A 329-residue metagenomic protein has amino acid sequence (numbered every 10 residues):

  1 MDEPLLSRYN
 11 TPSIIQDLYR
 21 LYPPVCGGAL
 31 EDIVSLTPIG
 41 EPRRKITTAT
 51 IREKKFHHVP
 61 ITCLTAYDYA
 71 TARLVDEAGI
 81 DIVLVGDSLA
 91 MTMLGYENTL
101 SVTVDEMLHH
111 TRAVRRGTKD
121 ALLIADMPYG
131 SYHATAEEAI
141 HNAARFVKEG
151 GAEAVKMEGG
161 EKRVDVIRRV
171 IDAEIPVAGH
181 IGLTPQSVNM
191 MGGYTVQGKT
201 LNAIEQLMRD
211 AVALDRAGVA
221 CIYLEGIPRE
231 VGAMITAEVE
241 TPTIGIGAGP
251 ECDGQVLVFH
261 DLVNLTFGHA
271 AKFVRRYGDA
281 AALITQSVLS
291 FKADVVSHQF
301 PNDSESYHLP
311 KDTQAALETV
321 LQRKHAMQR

Functional and structural regions predicted by a protein language model:
Y9, S13-Y22: Short, positively charged and aromatic/hydrophobic N-terminal segments
E31-I39, I46-I51, I61-L100, V104-A125 (+4 more regions): Alpha/beta enzyme core
F56-V59: Short glycine-enriched loop/turn motifs at secondary-structure junctions
Y277-A282, S304-Y307: Short, flexible active-site recognition loops that position polar ligands and cofactors
S287-R329: C-terminal extensions of enzymes
